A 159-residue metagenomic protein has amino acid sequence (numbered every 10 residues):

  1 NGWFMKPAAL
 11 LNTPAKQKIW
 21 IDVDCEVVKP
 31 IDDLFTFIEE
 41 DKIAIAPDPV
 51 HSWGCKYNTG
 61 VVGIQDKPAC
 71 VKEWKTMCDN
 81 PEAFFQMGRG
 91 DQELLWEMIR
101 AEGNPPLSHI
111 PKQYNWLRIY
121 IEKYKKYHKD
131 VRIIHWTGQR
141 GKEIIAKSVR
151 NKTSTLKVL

Functional and structural regions predicted by a protein language model:
G2-Y57, V61-I64: GT-A fold catalytic core of metal-dependent nucleotide-sugar glycosyltransferases, centered on the diacidic
D66-S154: Catalytic core and acceptor-binding pocket of nucleotide-sugar-dependent glycosyltransferases
T155-L159: C-terminal, non-catalytic tails of nucleotide-sugar-dependent glycosyltransferases
